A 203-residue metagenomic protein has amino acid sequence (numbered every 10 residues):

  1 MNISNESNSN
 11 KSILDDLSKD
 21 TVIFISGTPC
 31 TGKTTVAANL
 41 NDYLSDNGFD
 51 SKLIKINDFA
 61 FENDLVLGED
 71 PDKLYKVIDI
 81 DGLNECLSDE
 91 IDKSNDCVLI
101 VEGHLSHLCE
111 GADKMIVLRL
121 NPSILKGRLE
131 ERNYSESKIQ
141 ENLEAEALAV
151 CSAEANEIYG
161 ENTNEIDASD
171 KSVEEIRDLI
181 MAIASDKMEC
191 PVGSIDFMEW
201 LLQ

Functional and structural regions predicted by a protein language model:
N2-L17, N156-Q203: NTP-dependent small-molecule kinase module
S18-V22: Pre-Walker A (Motif I) flank of P-loop NTPase domains
I25: Hydrophobic anchor at the beta1->P-loop junction of P-loop NTPases
P29: The conserved Walker
K33: Conserved lysine of the Walker
V36, L40: Hydrophobic positions on the alpha1 helix immediately C-terminal to the Walker A/P-loop
F49-L99, H104-C109, G193-D196, L201-L202: ATP-dependent small-molecule kinase phosphotransfer cores that center on conserved nucleotide phosphate-binding segments
G68, R119-N164, D170: A glycine- and Lys/Arg-enriched "phosphate-lid" helix/loop adjacent to the NTP-binding pocket of small-molecule kinases
